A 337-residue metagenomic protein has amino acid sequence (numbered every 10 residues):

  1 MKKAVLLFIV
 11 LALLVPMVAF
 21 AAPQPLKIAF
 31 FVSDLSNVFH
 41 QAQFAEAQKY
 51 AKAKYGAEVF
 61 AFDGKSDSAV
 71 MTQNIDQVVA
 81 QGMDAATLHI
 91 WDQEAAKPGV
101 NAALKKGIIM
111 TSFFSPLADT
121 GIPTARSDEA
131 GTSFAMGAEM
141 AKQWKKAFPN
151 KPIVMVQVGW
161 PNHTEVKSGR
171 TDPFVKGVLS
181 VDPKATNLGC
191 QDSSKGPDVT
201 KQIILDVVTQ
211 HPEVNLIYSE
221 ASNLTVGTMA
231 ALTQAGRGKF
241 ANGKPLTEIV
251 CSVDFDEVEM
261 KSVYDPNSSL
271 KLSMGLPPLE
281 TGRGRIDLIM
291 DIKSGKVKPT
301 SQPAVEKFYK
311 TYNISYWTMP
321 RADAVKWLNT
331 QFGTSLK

Functional and structural regions predicted by a protein language model:
Q24-L26, V158, V166, L276-K337: Hinge/cleft segment of the Venus flytrap/periplasmic-binding protein
L26-E46, Y50-K54, V59-Q77, Q81-M83 (+4 more regions): Extracytoplasmic "Venus flytrap"
F39-A53, T132-E139, E165-A185, I203 (+1 more regions): Short, solvent-exposed amphipathic alpha-helices that sit in or adjacent to ligand/effector-binding or catalytic
A53-G64, V154-Q157, V175-P197: Short beta-strand elements in bilobed, periplasmic/extracellular small-molecule ligand-binding domains
D63, L117-K142, Q157-G159, C190 (+1 more regions): Short beta-strand elements at the ligand-binding edges of bilobed clamshell
M71, A125-I153, G169, T200-K201 (+2 more regions): Hydrophobic alpha-helical segments within soluble ligand-binding/sensing domains
D76-V79, A85-K105, F174, D192-S262: Hydrophobic alpha-helical
Q93-G131, D256-D265: Flexible loop/hinge segments that line or gate small-molecule binding clefts
